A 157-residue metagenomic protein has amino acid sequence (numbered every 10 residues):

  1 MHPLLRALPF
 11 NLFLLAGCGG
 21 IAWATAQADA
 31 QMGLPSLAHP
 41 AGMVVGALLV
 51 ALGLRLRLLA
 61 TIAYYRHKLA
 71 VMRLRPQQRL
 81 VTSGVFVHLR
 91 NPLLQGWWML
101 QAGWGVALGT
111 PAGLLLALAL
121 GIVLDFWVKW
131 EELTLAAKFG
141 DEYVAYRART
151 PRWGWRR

Functional and structural regions predicted by a protein language model:
M1-S83, Q95-R157: Membrane-anchoring alpha-helices and their flanking helix-loop junctions
H88-Q95: Histidine-centered phosphotransfer motif of kinases
